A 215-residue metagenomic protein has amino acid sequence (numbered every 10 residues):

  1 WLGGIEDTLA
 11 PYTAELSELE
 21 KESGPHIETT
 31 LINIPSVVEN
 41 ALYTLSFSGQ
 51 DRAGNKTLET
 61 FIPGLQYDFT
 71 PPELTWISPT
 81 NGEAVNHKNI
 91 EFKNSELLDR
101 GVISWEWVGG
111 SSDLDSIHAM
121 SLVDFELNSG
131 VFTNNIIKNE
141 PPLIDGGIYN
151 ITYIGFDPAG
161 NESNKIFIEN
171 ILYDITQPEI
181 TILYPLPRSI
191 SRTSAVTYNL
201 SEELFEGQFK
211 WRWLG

Functional and structural regions predicted by a protein language model:
W1-Y12, N94-I117, L200-G215: Solvent-exposed loop/turn segments flanking beta-strands in beta-repeat/beta-sandwich domains
S17-L31, F125-K138: Aromatic sugar-binding surface patches on proteins that engage polysaccharides or sugar-phosphate polymers
H26, Y43-L45, F132, Y149-I151: A short tyrosine-centered beta-strand micro-motif
N33-L42, N139-I148: Surface-exposed, short loops/turns at beta-strand junctions within beta-sandwich domains
F47-G49, Y153-G155: Conserved structural position at the C-terminal beta-strand of extracellular beta-sandwich adhesion modules
D51, F61-T75, D157, F167-E179: Flexible, low-complexity linkers/stalks enriched in Thr/Pro that connect modular domains
K56-E59, E162-K165: A structural signal for beta-strand boundary/capping segments at domain termini and interdomain linkers
T80-N86, L186-R192: Short, solvent-exposed loop/linker segments at the N-terminal edge of repeated beta-sheet extracellular domains
